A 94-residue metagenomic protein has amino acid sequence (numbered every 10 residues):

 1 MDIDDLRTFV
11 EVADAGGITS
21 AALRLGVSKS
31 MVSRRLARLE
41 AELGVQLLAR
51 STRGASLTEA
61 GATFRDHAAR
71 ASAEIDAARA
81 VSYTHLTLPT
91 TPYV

Functional and structural regions predicted by a protein language model:
D5-V12, F64: Short alpha-helical "packing" element that flanks the helix-turn-helix/winged-helix DNA-binding module
E11-G26: Short helix-boundary/capping micro-motifs
R35: Residues within the DNA-recognition helix of helix-turn-helix
E40-L57: A short LG(V/I)-centered, amphipathic sequence patch enriched for acidic residue(s) preceding the LG motif
E42-L43, F64-Y83: Alpha-helical linker/hinge and terminal dimerization helices associated with HTH transcriptional regulators
H85-V94: Single conserved hydrophobic/aromatic residue that forms the stacking wall/gate of nucleotide- or nucleobase-binding
